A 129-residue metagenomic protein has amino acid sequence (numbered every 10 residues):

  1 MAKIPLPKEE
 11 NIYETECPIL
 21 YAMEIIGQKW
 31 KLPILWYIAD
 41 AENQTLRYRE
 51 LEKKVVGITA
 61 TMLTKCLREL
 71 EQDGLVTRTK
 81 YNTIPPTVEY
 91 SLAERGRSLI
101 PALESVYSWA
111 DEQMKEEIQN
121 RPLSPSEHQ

Functional and structural regions predicted by a protein language model:
A2-P5, W36, P101-Q129: Amphipathic alpha-helical dimerization/coiled-coil segments that flank or bridge DNA-binding/regulatory modules
I4-T15: A detector for short, charged/polar N-terminal pre-domain segments
N11, M23, E69, Q113-I118: Catalytic cores of transferase enzymes with a strong primary signal for eukaryotic protein kinases
Y13, C17-T61: N-terminal helix-turn-helix DNA-binding core of bacterial DNA-binding proteins
Y48-Y81, P85: Canonical helix-turn-helix DNA-binding module
Y81-V88, P122-P125: Short linear capping/connector segments at secondary-structure termini
I84-L103: Basic, amphipathic "hinge/linker" alpha-helix immediately C-terminal to the N-terminal HTH DNA-binding motif
